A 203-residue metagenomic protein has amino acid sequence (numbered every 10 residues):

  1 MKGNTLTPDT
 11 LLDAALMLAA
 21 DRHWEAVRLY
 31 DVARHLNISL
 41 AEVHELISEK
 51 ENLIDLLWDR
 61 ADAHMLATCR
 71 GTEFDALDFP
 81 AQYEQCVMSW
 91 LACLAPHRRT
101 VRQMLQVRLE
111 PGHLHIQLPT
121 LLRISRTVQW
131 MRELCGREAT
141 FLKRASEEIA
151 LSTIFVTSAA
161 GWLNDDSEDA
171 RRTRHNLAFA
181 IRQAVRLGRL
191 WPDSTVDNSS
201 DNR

Functional and structural regions predicted by a protein language model:
M1-L6, D197-R203: N-terminal intrinsically disordered/low-complexity leader segments
L6-A14: N-terminal positioning helix adjacent to the helix-turn-helix/winged-helix DNA-binding module
T10, L18-L56: Helix-turn-helix
A19, N52-H64, V101-M104, R108: Alpha-helical DNA-contacting segments of helix-turn-helix folds
L56, R70-T100: Hydrophobic alpha-helical connector segments
L94-H113, S125-V128, R132: Amphipathic alpha-helical segments used for helix-helix packing
H113-R137, A145-T157: Amphipathic alpha-helical packing segments from all-alpha helical-bundle domains
R137-Q183, L187-D197: Hydrophobic/aromatic-rich alpha-helical bundle segments in the mid-to-C-terminal region
